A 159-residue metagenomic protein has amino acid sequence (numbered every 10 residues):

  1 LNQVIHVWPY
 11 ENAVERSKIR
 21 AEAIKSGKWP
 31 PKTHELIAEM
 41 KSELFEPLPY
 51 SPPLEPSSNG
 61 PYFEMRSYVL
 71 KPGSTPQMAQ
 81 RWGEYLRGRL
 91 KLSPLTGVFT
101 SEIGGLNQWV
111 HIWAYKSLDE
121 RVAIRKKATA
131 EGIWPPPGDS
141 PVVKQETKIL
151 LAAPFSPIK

Functional and structural regions predicted by a protein language model:
L1-I5, G27-Y62, S93-V110, A114-K116 (+1 more regions): Glycine-rich beta-strand-turn "strand-cap" elements at beta-sheet edges
Q3-A23: Mid-chain, structured segments of secreted extracytoplasmic proteins
H6, R16, R66, M78 (+3 more regions): Hydrophobic pocket/interface hotspot
P9-E15, K71-S74, A114-E120: Helix N-cap motif at beta-to-alpha junctions
R16-K18, P52, P76-M78, R121-A123 (+1 more regions): Short acidic, gly/pro-rich beta-turn/loop elements at beta-sheet edges and active-site/ligand-binding grooves
E22-K32, P72-G97, E120, K127-I133: Short amphipathic alpha-helical segments
Y62-Y68: Short glycine-/aliphatic-rich beta-strand segments at the starts of folded cytosolic domains
